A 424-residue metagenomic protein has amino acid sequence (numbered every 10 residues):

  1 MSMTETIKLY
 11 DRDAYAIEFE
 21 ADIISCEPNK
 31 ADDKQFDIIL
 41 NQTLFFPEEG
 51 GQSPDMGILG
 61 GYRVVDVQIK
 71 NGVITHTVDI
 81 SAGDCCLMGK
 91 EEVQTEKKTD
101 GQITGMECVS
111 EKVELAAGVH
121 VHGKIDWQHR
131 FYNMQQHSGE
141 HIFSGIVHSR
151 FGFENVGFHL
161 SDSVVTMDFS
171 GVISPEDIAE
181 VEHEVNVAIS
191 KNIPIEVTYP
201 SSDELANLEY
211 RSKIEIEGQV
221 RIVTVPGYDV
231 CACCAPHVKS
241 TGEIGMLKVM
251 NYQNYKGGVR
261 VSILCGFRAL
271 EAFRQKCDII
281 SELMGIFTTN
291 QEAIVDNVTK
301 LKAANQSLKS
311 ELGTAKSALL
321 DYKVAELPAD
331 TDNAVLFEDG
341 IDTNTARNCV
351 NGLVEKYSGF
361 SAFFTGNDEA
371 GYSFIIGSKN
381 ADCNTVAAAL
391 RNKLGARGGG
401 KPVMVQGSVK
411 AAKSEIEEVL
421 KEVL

Functional and structural regions predicted by a protein language model:
M1-L424: A glycine- and charged-residue-rich anion-binding loop/surface
